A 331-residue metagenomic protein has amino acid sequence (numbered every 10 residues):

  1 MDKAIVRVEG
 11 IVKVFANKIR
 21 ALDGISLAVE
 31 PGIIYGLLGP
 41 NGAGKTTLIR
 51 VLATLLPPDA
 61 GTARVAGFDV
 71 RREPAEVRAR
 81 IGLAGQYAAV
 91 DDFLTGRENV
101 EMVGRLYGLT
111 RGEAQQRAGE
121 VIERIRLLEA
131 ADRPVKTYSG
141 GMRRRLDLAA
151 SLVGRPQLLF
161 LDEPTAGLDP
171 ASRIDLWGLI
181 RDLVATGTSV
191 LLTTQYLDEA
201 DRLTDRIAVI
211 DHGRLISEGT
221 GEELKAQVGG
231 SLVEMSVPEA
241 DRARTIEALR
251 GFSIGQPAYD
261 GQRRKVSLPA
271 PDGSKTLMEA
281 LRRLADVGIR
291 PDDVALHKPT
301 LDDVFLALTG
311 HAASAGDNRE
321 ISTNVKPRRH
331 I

Functional and structural regions predicted by a protein language model:
P40-G44: Walker A (P-loop) phosphate-binding loop of ABC-type ATPase nucleotide-binding domains
E101, R105, G112-A130: Conserved ABC ATPase "signature" region
R155: Conserved catalytic motifs of ABC-family nucleotide-binding domains
L159-D162: Catalytic Walker B motif of ABC-type/P-loop ATPase nucleotide-binding domains
W177-P271: ABC transporter nucleotide-binding domain
